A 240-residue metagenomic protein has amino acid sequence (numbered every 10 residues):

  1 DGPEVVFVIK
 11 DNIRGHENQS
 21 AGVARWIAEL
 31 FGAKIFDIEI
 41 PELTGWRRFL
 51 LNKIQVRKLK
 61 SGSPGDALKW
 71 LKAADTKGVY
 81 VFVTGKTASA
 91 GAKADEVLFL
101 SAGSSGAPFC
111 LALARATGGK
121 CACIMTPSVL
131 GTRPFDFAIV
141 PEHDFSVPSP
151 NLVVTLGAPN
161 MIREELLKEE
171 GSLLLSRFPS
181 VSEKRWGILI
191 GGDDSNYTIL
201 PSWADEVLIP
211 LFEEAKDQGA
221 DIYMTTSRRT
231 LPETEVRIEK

Functional and structural regions predicted by a protein language model:
E4-V5, S182-G187, D221: Charged active-site motifs of nucleotide-sugar-dependent glycosyltransferases
V8-I9, I13-N160: Active-site and donor-binding regions of nucleotide-sugar-utilizing enzymes
I9, I124, I188-G191, T225: Short hydrophobic segments within beta-strands
D11-N12, P127, G192-D194, R228: Residue-level signal for short, function-critical loop segments
R14-E17, T198-S202: Glycine- and acidic-residue-enriched helix-capping/strand-helix junction motifs
L43, G219-K240: Catalytic donor nucleotide-activated moiety binding site of glycosyltransferases and closely related
T132-L200: A nucleotide-sugar donor-handling region in carbohydrate enzymes
P201-I209: Charged helix-capping and loop-helix junction motifs
